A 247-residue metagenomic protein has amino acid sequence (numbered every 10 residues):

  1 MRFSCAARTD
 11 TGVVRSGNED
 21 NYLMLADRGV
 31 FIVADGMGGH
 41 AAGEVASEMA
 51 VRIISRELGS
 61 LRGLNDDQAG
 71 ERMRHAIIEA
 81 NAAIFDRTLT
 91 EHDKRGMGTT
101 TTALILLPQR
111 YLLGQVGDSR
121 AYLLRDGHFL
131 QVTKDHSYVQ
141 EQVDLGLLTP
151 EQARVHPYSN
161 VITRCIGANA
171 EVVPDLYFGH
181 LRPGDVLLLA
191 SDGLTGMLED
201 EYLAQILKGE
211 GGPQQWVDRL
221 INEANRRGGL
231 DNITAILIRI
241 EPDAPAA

Functional and structural regions predicted by a protein language model:
M1-A247: PP2C/PPM-type serine/threonine phosphatase catalytic domain
